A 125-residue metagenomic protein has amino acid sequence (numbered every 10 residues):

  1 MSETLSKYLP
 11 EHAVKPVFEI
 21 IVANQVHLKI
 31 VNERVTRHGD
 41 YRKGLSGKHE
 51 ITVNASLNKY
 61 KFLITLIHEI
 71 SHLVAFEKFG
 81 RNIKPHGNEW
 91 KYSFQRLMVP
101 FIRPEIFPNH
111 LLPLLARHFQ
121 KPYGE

Functional and structural regions predicted by a protein language model:
E3-E50, S56, G80-E125: Metalloprotease/metallohydrolase-associated module, dominated by Zn2+-dependent proteases
S56-F62: Conserved short loop/helix modules at catalytic or binding sites in compact beta-alpha or helix-hairpin-helix contexts
I64-E77: Active-site recognition of the HExxH zinc-binding catalytic motif
